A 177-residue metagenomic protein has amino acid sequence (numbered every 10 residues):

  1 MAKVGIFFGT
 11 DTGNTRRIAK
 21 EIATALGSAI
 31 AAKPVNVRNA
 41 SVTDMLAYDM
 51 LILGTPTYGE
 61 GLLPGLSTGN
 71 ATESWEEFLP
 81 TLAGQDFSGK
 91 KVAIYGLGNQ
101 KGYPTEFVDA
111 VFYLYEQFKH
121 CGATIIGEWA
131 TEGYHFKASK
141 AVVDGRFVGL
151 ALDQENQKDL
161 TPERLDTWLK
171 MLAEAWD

Functional and structural regions predicted by a protein language model:
K3, R17, A25, A29 (+2 more regions): FMN-binding flavodoxin-like domain, especially the glycine-rich phosphate-binding loop
V4-G9: Short, hydrophobic/glycine-enriched beta-strand segments
T12-G13: Glycine-rich NAD(P) Rossmann-fold beta1-alpha1 loop
N36-D44: Short acidic low-complexity segments
